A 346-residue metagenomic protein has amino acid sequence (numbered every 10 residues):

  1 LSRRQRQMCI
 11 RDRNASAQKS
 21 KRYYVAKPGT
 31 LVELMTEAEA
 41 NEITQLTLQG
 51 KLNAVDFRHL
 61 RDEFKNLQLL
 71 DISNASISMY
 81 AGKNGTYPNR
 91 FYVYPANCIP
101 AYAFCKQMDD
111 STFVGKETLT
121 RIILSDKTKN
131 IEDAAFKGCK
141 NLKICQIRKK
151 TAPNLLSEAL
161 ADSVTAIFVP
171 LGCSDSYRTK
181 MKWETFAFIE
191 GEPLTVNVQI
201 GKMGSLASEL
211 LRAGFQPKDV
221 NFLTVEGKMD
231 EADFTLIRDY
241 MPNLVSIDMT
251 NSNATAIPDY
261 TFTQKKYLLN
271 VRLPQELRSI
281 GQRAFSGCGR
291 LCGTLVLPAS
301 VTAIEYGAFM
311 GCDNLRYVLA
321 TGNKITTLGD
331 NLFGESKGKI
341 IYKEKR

Functional and structural regions predicted by a protein language model:
L1-D12: Single conserved hydrophobic/aromatic residue that forms the stacking wall/gate of nucleotide- or nucleobase-binding
M8, K19-K27, T44-L52, N66-C98 (+10 more regions): Structural signature of tandem-repeat unit edges
A15-A17: Boundary at the C-terminal end of the N-terminal hydrophobic targeting segment
Y23-E42, N197-D219: Acidic Gly/Asp/Thr-rich repetitive segments characteristic of extracellular carbohydrate-active and adhesion proteins
L34-E39, H59-E63, A103-V114, F136 (+3 more regions): Leucine-rich repeat
H59-F64, K83-R90, F136-K137, E158-D162 (+5 more regions): A structural signal for leucine-rich repeat
A101-A103, E132-A135, S157-A159, D259-T261 (+3 more regions): Consensus positions within tandem repeat domains that build extended binding/scaffold surfaces
